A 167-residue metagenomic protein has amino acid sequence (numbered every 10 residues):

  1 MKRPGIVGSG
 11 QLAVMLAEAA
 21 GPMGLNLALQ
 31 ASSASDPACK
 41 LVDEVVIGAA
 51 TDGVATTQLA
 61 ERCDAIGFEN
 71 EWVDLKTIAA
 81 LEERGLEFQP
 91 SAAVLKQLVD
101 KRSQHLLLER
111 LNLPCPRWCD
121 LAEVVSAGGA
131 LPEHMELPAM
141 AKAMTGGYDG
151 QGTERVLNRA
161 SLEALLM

Functional and structural regions predicted by a protein language model:
M1-L106, R110, V125: ATP-binding N-terminal substructure of ATP-dependent carboxylate-amine bond-forming enzymes
Q97-M167: Active-site nucleotide/adenylate-binding loops and adjacent lid/helix of ATP-dependent enzymes
